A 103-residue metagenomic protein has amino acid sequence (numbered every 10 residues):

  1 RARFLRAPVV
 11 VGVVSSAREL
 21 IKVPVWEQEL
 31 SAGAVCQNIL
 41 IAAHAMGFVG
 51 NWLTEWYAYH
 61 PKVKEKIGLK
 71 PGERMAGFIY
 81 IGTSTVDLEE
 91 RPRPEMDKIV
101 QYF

Functional and structural regions predicted by a protein language model:
R1-A32: Glycine/small-residue-rich phosphate/adenosyl-binding loop
A2-L5, L69-G72, P92-R93: Solvent-exposed alpha-helices and their adjacent loops that cap or buttress functional pockets in soluble metabolic
S15, E55-W56, T83: Short secondary-structure boundary segments
V23-E27, F48-P61: GST superfamily/GST-like fold recognition
I41-A45: Short hydrophobic alpha-helices that are characteristic scaffold elements of the AMP-binding
V63-A76: Short, electropositive alpha-helical surface patch
M75-F103: C-terminal helix-cap and adjacent tail motif
